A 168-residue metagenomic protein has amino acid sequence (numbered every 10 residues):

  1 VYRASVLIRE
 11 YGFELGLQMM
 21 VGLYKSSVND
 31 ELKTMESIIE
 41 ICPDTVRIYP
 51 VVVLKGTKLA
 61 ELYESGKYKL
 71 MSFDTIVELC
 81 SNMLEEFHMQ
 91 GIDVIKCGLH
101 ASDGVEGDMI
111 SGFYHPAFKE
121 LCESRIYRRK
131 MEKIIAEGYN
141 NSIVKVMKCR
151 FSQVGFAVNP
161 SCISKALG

Functional and structural regions predicted by a protein language model:
Y2-E61, S72-D103: Conserved C-terminal portion of the radical SAM core fold that forms the substrate/S-adenosylmethionine-binding
K58, S65-G168: Auxiliary Fe-S-binding modules of radical SAM enzymes
